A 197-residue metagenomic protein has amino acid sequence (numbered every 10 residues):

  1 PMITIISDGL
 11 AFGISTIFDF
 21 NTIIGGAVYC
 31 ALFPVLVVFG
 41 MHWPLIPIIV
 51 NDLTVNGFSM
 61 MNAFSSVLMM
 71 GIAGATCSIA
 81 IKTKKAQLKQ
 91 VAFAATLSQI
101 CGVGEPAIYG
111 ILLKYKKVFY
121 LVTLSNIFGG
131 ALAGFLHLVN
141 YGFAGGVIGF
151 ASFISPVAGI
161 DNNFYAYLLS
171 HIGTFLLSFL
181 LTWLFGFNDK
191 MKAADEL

Functional and structural regions predicted by a protein language model:
P1-I3, N21-T22, L36-P44, V67-M70 (+1 more regions): Short helix-coil transition sites and intra-membrane helix breaks within transmembrane domains of multi-pass
P1-L10, M41-I46, C77-K84, F135-V139: Transmembrane helix-loop junctions in multi-pass membrane proteins
P1-V37: Core mid-bundle transmembrane helix pairs that form the ion/substrate translocation pathway in diverse multi-pass
M2-I17, I48-N51, G145-V157: Membrane-interface helix termini and inter-helical loops of multi-pass transporters
I14-V28, F58-N62, K84, D161-Y165: Membrane-interfacial loop-to-helix junctions in multi-pass transporters
I23, I48, A94, P106-L197: Transmembrane alpha-helical segments and their short flanking loops that form helix-hairpins/helix-helix interfaces
A31-V35, T76-A80, A107, A131 (+1 more regions): Alpha-helical transmembrane segments of multipass membrane proteins
I46, V50-N126: Helix-loop-helix junctions within the multi-pass membrane cores of secondary transporters/permeases
